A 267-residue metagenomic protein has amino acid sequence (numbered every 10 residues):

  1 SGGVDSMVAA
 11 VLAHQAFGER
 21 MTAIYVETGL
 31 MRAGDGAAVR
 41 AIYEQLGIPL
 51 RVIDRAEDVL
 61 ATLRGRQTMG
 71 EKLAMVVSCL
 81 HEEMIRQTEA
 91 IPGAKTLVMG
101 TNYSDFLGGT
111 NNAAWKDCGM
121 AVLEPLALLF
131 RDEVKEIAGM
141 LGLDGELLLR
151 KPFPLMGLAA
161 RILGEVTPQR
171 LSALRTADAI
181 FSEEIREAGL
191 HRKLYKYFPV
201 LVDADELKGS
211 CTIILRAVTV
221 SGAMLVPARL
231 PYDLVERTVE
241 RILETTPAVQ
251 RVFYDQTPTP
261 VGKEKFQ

Functional and structural regions predicted by a protein language model:
S1-D5, A9, M31-D35, T68-L80 (+4 more regions): Catalytic cores of large soluble enzymes that bind and process phosphate-bearing ligands
G3, N102-S104, P258-P260: Short, internal active-site loops enriched in acidic
V4-I42, T101: ATP-dependent adenylation/pyrophosphate-handling site
V11, S78-E82, R86, E236-E240: Short, contiguous clusters of charged residues that form electrostatic/catalytic patches at enzyme active sites, used
A16-M21, G29-M31, L46, A56 (+6 more regions): Active-site adenylate/phosphate-handling loop in enzymes that bind or generate adenylated species
A23, L50-V52: Hydrophobic/aromatic anchor residues within beta-strands of the central parallel beta-sheet of Rossmann-like
V52-D54, Y254: A structural preference for short, hydrophobic beta-strand core positions in alpha/beta folds
K95, D117, A121, P125-T212 (+3 more regions): Mid-to-C-terminal catalytic subdomains of enzymes that bind/position adenosyl phosphate moieties or nucleic-acid
